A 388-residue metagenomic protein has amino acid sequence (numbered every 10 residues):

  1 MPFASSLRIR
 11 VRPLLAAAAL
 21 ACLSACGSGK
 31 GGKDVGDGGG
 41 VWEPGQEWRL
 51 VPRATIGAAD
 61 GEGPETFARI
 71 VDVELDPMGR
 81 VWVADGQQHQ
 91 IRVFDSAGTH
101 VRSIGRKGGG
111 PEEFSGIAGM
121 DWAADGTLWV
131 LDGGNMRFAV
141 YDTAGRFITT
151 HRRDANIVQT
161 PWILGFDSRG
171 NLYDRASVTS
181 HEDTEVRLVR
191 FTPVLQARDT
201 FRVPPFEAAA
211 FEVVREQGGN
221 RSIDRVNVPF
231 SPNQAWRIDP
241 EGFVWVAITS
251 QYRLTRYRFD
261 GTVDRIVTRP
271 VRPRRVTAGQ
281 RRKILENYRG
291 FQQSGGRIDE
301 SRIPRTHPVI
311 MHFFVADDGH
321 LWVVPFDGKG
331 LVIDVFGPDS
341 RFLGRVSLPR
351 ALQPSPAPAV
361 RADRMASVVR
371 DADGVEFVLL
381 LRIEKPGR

Functional and structural regions predicted by a protein language model:
M1-P2, L20: Compositionally biased, low-complexity segments
P2-L15: Bacterial N-terminal signal peptides that target proteins for export
P13-A25: Bacterial N-terminal signal peptides
C26-R388: Eukaryotic scaffold repeat domains enriched in small/polar residues
